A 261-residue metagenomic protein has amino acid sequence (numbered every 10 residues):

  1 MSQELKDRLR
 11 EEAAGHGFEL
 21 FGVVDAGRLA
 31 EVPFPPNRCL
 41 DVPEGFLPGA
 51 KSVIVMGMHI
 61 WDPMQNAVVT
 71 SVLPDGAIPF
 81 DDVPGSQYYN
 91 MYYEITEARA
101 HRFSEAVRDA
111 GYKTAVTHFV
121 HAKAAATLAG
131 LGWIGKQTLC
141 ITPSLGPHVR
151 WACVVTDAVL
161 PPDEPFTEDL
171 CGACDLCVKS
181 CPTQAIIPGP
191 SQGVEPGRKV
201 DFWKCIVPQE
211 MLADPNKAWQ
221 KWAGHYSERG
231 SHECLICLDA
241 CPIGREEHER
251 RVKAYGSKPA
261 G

Functional and structural regions predicted by a protein language model:
M1-L170, K217-I236, E246-G261: Auxiliary alpha/beta "docking" domains used to position bulky ligands
L176-S257: Iron-sulfur cluster-binding cysteine motifs and their immediate structural context in ferredoxin-like electron-transfer
